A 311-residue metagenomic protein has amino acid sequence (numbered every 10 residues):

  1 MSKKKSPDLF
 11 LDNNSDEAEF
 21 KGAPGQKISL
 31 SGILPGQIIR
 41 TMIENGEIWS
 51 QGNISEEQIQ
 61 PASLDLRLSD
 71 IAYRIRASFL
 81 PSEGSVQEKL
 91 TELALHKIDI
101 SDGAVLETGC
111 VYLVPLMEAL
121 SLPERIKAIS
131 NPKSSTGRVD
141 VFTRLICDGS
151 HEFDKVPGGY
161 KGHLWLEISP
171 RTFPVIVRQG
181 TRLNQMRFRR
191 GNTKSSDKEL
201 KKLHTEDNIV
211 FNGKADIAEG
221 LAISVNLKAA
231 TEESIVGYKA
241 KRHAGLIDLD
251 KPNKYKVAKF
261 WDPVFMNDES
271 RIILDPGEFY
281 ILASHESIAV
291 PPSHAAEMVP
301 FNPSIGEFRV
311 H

Functional and structural regions predicted by a protein language model:
S2-H311: DUTPase catalytic domain/fold
